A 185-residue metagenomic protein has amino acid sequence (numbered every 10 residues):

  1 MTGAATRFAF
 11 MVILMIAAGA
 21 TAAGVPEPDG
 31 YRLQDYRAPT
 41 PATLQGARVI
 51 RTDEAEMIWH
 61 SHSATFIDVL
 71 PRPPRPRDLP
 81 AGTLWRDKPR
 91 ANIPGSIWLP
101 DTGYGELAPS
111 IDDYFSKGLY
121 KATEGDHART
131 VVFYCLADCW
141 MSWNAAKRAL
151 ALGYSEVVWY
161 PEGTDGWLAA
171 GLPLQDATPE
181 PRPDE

Functional and structural regions predicted by a protein language model:
M1-F10: Bacterial N-terminal signal peptides that target proteins for export
M15, A20-D53, I58-S61, R77-P80 (+2 more regions): Rhodanese-like catalytic fold shared by cysteine-dependent sulfurtransferases and DSP/PTP-type phosphatases
A55, T65-L70: Short hydrophobic beta-strand that contains or immediately precedes a catalytic carboxylate
V69-P73, D78: Surface-exposed acidic loop/strand-edge motifs in secreted or periplasmic proteins that form small linear binding
